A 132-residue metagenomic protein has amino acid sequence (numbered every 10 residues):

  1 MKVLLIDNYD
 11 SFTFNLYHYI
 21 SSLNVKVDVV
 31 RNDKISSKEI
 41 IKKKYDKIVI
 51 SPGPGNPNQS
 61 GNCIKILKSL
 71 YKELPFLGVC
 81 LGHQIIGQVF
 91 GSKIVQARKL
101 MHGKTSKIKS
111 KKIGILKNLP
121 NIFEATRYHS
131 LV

Functional and structural regions predicted by a protein language model:
M1-K72, L81: N-terminal beta1-alpha1 cap of cysteine-dependent amidohydrolase-like domains
D10, I86-G87, V132: Hydrophobic side chains within alpha-helical segments
R31-D33, Q96, R127: Short loop/edge segments at beta-strand edges and connector loops that shape dinucleotide/nucleotide cofactor-binding
I35-K38, G114, L131: Short loop/turn elements that flank and shape the SAM/SAH-binding pocket of Class I
Y45-N118, I122-E124: Cysteine-nucleophile active-site neighborhood
A125-V132: Histidine-centered catalytic micro-motifs
